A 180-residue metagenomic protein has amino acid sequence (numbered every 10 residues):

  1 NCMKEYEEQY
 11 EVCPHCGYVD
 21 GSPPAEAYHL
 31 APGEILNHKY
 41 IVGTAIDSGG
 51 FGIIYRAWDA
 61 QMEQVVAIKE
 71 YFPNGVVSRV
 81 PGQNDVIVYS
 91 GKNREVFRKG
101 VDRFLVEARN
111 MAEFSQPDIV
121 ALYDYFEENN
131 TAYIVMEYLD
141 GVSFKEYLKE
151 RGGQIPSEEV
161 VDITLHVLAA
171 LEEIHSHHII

Functional and structural regions predicted by a protein language model:
V42-G49, I54: Protein kinase glycine-rich loop
D47, V106, S115-D118: Flexible N-lobe loop architecture of eukaryotic-like protein kinase catalytic domains
W58-V66, F72-V77: Conserved N-lobe loop of protein kinases adjacent to the ATP-binding glycine-rich P-loop
S78-E113: AlphaC helix of the eukaryotic protein kinase fold
Y125: Activation-segment/catalytic-loop signature of the eukaryotic protein kinase fold
N129-S143, Y147: Conserved short submotifs of the Hanks-type protein kinase catalytic core that shape the nucleotide-binding pocket
I163-T164: Activation segment signature within eukaryotic-like protein kinase domains
V167-I179: Protein kinase catalytic-loop region centered on the HRD/HxD motif
